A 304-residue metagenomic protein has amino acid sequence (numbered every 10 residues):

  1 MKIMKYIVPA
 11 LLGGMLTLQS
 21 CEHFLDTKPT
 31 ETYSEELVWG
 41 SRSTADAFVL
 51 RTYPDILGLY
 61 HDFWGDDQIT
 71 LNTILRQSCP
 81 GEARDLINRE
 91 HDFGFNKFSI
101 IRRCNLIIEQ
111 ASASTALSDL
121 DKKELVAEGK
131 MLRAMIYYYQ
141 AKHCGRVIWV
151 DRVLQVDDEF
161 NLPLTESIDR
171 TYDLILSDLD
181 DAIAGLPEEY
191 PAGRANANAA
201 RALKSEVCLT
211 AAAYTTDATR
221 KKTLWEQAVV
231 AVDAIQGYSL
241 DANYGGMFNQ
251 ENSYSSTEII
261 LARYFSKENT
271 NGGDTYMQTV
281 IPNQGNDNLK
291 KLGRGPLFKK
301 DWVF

Functional and structural regions predicted by a protein language model:
M1-A10: Bacterial N-terminal signal peptides that target proteins for export
L12-L16: Hydrophobic helical h-region of N-terminal Sec-dependent signal peptides in bacterial secretory/periplasmic proteins
L18-S20: C-terminal motif of bacterial Sec signal peptides marking the signal peptidase cleavage site
E22-Q77, Y172, L176, D180-D181 (+1 more regions): An aromatic- and glycine-enriched ligand-binding surface/loop that stacks and positions planar moieties
S34, S41-G58, L75-C144, F160-D173 (+1 more regions): Conserved, well-structured interaction surfaces
Y139, H143-R146, R152, G185 (+2 more regions): Alpha-solenoid helical repeat scaffolds
R146-D169, Y214-E226: Short coil/linker segments at helix-helix boundaries
I148-V153, G185-G193, L240-M247: Glycine- and aromatic-rich loop/turn segments at beta-sheet edges
